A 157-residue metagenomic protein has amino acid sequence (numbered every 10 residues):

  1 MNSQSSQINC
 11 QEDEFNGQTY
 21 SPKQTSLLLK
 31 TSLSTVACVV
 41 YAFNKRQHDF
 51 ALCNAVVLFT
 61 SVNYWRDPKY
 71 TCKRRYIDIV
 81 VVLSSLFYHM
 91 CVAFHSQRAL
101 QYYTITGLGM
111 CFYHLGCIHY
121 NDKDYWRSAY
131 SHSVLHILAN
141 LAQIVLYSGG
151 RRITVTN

Functional and structural regions predicted by a protein language model:
N2-N157: Multi-pass alpha-helical transmembrane bundles in non-GPCR membrane proteins that perform intramembrane catalysis
